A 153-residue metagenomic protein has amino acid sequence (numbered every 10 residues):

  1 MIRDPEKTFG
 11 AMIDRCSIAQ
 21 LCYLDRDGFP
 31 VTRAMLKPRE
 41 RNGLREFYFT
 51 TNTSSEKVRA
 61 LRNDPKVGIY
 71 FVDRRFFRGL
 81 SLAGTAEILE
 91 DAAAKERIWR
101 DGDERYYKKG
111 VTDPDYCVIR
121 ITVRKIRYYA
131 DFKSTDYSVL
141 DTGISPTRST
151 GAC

Functional and structural regions predicted by a protein language model:
I2-K7, T51-S55, D103-R105: Charged, amphipathic alpha-helical segments
R3, C16-Q20, R100-D103: Short Pro/Gly-enriched beta-strand edge/turn motifs at strand-loop
P5-T8, M12, Q20, F29-P30 (+3 more regions): Localized chelating/binding microdomains that coordinate divalent metal ions or stabilize phosphate-bearing
A11-R26, V67-F71: A short, Trp-centered hydrophobic/proline-enriched beta-strand micro-motif
C16-I18, R45-F47, D64-V67, P114-Y116 (+1 more regions): Short, surface-exposed beta-edge/turn micro-motifs
T32-A34: A positional/architectural concept
P38-F76: A short mixed-secondary-structure module that forms the rim of ligand-binding clefts
S81-C153: Charged, gly/pro-rich active-site loop segments
